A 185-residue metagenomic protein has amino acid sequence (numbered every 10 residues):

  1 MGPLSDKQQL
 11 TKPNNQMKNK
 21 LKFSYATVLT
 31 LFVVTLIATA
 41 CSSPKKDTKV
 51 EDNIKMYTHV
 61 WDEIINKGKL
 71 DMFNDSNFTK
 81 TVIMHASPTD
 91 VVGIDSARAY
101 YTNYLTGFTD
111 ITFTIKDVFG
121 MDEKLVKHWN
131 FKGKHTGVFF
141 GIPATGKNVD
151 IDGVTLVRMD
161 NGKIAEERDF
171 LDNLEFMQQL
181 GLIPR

Functional and structural regions predicted by a protein language model:
M1-V50: Bacterial Sec-dependent N-terminal signal peptides
A40-S76, I183-R185: Short, low-complexity N-terminal intrinsically disordered segments enriched in polar/charged residues
E51-D52, L70-L125: A solvent-exposed, acidic/Ser-Thr-rich amphipathic alpha-helical stretch
V118-V126, R158-A165: A short, structured loop/turn motif at beta-sheet edges
F119, F131-G133, L171: A mature extracytoplasmic/lumenal domain signature
E123-H135: A short hydrophobic beta-strand element
K132-N161: Exposed beta-sheet edge and beta->alpha loop/turn motif
A165-R185: Low-complexity, intrinsically disordered terminal/linker segments enriched in charged and Gly/Pro repeats
